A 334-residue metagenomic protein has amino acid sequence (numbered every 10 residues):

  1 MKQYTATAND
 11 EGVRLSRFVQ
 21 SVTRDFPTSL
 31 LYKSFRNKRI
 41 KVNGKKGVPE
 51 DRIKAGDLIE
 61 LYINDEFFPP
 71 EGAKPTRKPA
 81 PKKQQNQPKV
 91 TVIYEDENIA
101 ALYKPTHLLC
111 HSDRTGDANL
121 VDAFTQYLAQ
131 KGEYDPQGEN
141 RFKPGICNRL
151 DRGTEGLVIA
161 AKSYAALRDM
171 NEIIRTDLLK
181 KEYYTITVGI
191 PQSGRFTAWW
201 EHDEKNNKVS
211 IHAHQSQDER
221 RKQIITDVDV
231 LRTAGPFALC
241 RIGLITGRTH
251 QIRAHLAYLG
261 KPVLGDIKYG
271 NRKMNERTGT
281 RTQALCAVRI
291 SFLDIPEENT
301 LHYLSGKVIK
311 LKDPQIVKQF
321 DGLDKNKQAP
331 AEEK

Functional and structural regions predicted by a protein language model:
M1-K334: RNA pseudouridine synthases
